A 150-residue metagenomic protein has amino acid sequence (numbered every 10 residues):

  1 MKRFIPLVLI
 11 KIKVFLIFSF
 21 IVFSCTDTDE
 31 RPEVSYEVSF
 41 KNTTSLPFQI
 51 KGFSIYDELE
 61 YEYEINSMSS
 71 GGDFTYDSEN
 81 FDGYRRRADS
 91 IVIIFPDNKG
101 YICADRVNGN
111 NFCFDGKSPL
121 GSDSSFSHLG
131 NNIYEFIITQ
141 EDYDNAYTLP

Functional and structural regions predicted by a protein language model:
M1-C25: Sec-dependent bacterial lipoprotein signal peptides
M1-F4, S45, I94, K117: Selective for proline/serine-rich intrinsically disordered segments in cytosolic/nuclear regulatory regions
C25-S39, K51-E64, F74-E79, R85-P150: Intrinsically disordered, low-complexity segments enriched in small/polar residues
S39-L46: Structural motif
M68-G71: Loop/turn positions that initiate beta-strands
